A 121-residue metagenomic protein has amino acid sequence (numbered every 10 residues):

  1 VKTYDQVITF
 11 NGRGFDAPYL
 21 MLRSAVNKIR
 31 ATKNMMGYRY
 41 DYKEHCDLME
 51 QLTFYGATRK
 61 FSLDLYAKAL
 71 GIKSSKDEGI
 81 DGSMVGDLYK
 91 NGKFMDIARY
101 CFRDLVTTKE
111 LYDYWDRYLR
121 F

Functional and structural regions predicted by a protein language model:
Y4-R99, R103-F121: Metal-dependent phosphoesterase core characteristic of DEDDh/y 3'-5' exonuclease domains
